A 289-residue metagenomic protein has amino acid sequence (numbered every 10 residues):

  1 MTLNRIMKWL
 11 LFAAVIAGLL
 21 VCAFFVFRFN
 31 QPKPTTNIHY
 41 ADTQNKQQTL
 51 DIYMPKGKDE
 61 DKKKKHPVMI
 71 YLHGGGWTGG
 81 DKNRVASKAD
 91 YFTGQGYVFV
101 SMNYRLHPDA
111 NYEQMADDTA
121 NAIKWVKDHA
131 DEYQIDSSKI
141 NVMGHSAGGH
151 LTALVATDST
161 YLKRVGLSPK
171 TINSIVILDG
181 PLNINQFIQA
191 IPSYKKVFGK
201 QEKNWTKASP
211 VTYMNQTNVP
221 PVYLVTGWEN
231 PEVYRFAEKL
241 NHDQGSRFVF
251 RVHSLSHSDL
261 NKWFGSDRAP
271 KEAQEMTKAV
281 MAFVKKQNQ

Functional and structural regions predicted by a protein language model:
F24-K62: N-terminal cap/lid segment of alpha/beta-hydrolase-fold proteins
K63-G75: Short beta-strand element of the alpha/beta-hydrolase
Y71-G74, S101, W125: Structural cue for short, hydrophobic secondary-structure segments
N83-V100: Short amphipathic alpha-helix adjacent to the substrate-entry channel of hydrolases
A110-D131: Alpha/beta-hydrolase active-site loop
K124-Q189, W205: Primarily recognizes the serine-hydrolase "nucleophile elbow" in alpha/beta-hydrolase and SGNH/GDSL folds
L167-P169, S174-I188, E202-R235: The feature captures the conserved acid-bearing segment of alpha/beta-hydrolase catalytic domains
V225-W228, G245-Q289: C-terminal catalytic histidine-bearing segment of alpha/beta-hydrolase fold enzymes
